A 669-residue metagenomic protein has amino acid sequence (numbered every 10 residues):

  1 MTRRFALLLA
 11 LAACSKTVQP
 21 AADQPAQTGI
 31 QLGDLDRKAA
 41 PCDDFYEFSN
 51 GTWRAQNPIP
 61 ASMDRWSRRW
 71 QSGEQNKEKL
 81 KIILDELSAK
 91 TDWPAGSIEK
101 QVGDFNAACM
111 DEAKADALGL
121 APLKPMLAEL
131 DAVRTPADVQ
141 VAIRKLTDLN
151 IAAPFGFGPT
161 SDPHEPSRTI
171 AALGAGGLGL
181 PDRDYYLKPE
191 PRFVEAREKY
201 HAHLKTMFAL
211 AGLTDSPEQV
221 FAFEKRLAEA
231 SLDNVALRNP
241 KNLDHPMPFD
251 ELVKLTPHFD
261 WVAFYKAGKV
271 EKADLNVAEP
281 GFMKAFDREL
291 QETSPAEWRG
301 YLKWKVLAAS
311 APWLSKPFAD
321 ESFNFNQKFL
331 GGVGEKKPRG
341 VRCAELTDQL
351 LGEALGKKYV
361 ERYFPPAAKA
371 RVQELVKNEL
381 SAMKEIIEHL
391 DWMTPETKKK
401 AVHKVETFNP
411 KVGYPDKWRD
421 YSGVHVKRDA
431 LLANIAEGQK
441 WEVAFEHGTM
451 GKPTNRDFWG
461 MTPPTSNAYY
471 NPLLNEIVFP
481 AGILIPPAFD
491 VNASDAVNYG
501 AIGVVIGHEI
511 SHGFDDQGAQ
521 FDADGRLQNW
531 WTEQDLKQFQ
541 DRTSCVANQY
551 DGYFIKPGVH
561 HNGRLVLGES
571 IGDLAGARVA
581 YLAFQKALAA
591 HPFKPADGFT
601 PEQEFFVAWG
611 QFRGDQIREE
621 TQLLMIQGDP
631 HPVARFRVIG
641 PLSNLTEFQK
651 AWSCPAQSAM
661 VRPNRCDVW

Functional and structural regions predicted by a protein language model:
T2-L8: Sec-dependent signal peptide recognition, specifically the positively charged N-region followed immediately by
L11-A13: C-terminal motif of bacterial Sec signal peptides marking the signal peptidase cleavage site
S15-T17: Bacterial signal peptide processing site
Q19-Q31, L35: N-terminal low-complexity, Pro/Thr/Ser-rich intrinsically disordered segments that act as propeptides or flexible
D23-A26, A39-D44, F48-D116: Active-site-surrounding "flap" and adjacent substrate/cofactor-binding loops of secreted or lumenal enzymes, prototyped
D34-A55, Y186, E190-A209, L567 (+1 more regions): Hydrophobic/aromatic-rich, well-ordered segments within soluble, folded domains that form packed cores
L87-N378: Noncatalytic, helix-rich "gating/capping" subdomain that lines the substrate-entry/channel surface of large enzyme
V220, R226, L255-H258, N276 (+5 more regions): Intrinsically disordered, low-complexity linker/terminal regions across diverse proteins
